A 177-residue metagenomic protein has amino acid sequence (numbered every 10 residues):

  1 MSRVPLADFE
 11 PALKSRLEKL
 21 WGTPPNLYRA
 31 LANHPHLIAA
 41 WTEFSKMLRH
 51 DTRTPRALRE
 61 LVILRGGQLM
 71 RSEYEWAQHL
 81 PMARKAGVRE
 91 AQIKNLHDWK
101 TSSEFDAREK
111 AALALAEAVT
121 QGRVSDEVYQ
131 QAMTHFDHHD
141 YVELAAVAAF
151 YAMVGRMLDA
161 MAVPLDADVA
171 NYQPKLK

Functional and structural regions predicted by a protein language model:
M1-K177: Hydrophobic alpha-helical segments
